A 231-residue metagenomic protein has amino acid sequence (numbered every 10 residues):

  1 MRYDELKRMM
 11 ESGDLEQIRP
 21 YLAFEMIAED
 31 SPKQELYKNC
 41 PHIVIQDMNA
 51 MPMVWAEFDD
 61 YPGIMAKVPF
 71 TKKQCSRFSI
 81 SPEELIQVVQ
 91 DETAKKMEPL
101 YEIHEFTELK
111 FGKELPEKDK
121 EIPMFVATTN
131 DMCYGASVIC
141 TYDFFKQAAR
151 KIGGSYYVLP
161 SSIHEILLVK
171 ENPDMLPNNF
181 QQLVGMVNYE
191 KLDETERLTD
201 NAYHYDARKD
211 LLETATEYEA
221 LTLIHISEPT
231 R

Functional and structural regions predicted by a protein language model:
M1-F125: Charged, alpha-helical interface segments at or near domain boundaries
I122-Y134: Short glycine-/aliphatic-rich beta-strand segments at the starts of folded cytosolic domains
D131-A136, P173-M175: Short acidic, S/G/P-rich loop/turn micro-motifs used as interaction or catalytic elements
S137-A149: Short amphipathic alpha-helix segments
A149-S155: Short amphipathic beta-strand starts and helix->beta connectors
Y157-S161: Short beta-strand
S162-L223: Alpha-helical oligomerization segments
T222-T230: Residue-level detector of conserved catalytic or cofactor/ligand-binding positions in enzyme active sites
